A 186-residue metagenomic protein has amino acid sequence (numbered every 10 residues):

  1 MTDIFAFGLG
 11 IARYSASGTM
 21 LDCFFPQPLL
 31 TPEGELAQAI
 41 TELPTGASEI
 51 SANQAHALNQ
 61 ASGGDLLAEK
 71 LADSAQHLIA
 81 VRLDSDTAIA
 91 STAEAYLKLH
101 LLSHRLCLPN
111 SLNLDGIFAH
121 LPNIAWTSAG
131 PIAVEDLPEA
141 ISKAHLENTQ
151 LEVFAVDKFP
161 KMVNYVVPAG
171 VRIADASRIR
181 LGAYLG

Functional and structural regions predicted by a protein language model:
M1-V163: Terminal amphipathic alpha-helical/low-complexity segments used for targeting or macromolecular assembly
Y165-G186: Structural signal for interior beta-strand "rungs" in well-ordered beta-sheet cores of soluble enzyme domains
